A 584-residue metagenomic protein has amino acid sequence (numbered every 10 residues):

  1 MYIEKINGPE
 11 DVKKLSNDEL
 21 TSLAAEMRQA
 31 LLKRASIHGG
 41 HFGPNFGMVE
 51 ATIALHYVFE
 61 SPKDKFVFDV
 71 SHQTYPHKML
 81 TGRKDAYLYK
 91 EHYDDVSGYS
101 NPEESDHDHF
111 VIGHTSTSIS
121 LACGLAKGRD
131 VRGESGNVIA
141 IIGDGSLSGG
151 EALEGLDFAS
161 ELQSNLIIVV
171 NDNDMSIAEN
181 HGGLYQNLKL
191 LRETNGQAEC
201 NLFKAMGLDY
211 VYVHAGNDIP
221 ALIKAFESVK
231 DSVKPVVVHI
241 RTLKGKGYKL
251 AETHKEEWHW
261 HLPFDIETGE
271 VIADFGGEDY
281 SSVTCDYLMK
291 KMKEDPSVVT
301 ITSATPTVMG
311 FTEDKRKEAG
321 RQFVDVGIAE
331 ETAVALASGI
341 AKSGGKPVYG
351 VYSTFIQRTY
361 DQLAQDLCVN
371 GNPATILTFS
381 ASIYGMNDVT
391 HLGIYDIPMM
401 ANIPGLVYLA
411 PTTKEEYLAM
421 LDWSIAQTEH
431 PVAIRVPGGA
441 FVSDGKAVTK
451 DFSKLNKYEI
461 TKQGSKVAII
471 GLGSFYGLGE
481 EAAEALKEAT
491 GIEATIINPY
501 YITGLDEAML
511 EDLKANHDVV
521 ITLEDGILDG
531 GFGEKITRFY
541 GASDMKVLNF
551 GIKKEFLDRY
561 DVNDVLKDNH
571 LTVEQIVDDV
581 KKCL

Functional and structural regions predicted by a protein language model:
M1-M79, A215: N-terminal amphipathic, basic-rich helices that act as targeting or association modules
Q29-S36, D95-I112, G133-I139, T312-V324 (+4 more regions): Glycine/charged-rich beta-loop-alpha catalytic/anionic-binding loops adjacent to active sites
G39-M48, F68-H72, S100-S120, I142-S146 (+7 more regions): Active-site nucleophile and cofactor-binding loops and adjacent substrate-binding regions of central metabolic enzymes
H41-L162, V298, S303, T312-E313: Cofactor-binding active-site loop characterized by glycine-rich and histidine/acidic residues
D64, Y248-Q357, Q362-N372, G471-G473: Non-catalytic terminal/interface segments that mediate subunit docking, oligomerization, and allosteric communication
A86-V96, E161-M175, C368-S380: A glycine-rich helix N-cap at a beta->alpha junction
D108-F264, E270-G277, S282-D286, L406-H517: Glycine-rich ThDP/TPP pyrophosphate-binding loop and its adjacent helix/strand module within ThDP-dependent enzymes
V271-D274, G385-N387, V407, I527 (+1 more regions): Peripheral docking tails and interdomain loops at the edges of cofactor- or intermediate-handling domains
